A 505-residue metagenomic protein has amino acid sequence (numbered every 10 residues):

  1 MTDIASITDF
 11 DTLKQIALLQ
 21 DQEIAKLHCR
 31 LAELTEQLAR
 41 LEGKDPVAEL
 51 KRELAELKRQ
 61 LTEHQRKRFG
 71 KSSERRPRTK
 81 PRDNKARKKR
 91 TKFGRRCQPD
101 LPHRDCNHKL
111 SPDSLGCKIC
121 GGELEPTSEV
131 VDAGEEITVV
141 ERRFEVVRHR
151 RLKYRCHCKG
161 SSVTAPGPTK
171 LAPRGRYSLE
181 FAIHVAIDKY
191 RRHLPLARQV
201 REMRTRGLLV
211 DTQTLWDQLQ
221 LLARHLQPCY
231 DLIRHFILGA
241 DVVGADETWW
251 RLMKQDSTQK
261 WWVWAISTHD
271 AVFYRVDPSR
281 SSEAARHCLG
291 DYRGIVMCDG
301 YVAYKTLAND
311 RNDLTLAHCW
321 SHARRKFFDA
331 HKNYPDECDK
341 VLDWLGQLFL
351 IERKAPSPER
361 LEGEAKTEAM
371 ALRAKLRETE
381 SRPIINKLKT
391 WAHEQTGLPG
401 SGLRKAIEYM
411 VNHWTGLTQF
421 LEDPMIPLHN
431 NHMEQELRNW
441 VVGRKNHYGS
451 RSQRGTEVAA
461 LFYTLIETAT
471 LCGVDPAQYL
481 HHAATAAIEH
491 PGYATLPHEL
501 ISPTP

Functional and structural regions predicted by a protein language model:
M1-G175, G244-A245, R251: Short, flexible loop/hinge motifs at secondary-structure junctions
K14, L19, H28-E33, L41 (+2 more regions): Short, positively charged, Gly/Tyr-enriched micro-motifs that form contact patches at catalytic or ligand/partner
Q20, L57, G70, C117-C120 (+12 more regions): Mobile genetic element proteins and their domesticated derivatives, centered on retroelements and DNA transposons
R148, P173-F181, R191-R192, G207 (+13 more regions): Secondary-structure capping and boundary motifs in well-ordered enzyme cores
S162-P168, P195, T205-L209, W262-M297 (+2 more regions): Electropositive, glycine- and tryptophan-enriched low-complexity nucleic-acid-binding patches
M203-L208, T214, Q218-D313: RNase H-like nuclease fold core
I295, G300, A308-W344: Conserved beta-strand -> loop -> alpha-helix junction used to position metal-binding or nucleic-acid-contacting
Y301-A303, K340-P505: Acidic/histidine-rich catalytic cores and adjacent linkers of DNA breakage/strand-transfer/modification proteins
